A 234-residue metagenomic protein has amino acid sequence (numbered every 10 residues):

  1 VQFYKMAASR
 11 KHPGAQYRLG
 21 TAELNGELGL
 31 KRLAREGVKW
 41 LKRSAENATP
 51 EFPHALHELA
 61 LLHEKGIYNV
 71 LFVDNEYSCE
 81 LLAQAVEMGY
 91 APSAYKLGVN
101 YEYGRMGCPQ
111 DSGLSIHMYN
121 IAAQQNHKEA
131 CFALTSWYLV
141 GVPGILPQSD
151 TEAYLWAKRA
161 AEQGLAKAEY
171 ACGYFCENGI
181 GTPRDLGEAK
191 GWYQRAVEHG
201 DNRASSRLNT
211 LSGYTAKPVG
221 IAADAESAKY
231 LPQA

Functional and structural regions predicted by a protein language model:
V1-F3, K31-W40, V70-L81, G107-M118 (+2 more regions): Structural signature of tandem alpha-helical TPR/SEL1-like repeats, specifically the intra-repeat loop/turn
V1-N25, R32-L33, V38-K39: Alpha-solenoid helical-repeat scaffolds
Q2, Y17, K39, H57 (+7 more regions): TPR/TPR-like alpha-solenoid signature
Y4, R10-Q16, G26-E27, N47-F52 (+10 more regions): Short helix-capping/linker turns of helical repeat alpha-solenoids
T21-N25, L59-I67, K96-Y103, A133-G141 (+2 more regions): Hydrophobic face of amphipathic alpha-helices that form TPR/SEL1-like repeat modules and related alpha-solenoid
V38-A45, P183-N202, N209, G213: TPR/TPR-like (Sel1-like) alpha-helical repeat modules
H199, A204-A234: Terminal, low-structured helical/coil segments at or just beyond the last alpha-helical repeat
